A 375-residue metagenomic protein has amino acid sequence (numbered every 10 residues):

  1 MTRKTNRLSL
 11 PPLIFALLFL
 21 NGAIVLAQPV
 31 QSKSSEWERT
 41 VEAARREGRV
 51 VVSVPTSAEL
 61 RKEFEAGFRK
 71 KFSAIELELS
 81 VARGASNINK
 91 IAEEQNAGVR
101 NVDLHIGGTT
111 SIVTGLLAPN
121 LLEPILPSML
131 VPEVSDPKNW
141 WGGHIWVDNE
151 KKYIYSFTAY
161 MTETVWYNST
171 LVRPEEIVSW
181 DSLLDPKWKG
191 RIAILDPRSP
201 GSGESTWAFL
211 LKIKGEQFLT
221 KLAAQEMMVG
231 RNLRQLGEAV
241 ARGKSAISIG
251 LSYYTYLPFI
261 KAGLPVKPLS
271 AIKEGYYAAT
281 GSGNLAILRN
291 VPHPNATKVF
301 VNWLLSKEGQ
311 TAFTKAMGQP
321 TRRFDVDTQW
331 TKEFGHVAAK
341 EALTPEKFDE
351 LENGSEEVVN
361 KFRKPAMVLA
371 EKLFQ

Functional and structural regions predicted by a protein language model:
P11-A23: Bacterial N-terminal signal peptides
V25-S32: Boundary at the C-terminal end of the N-terminal hydrophobic targeting segment
K33, A342-Q375: Conserved C-terminal helix/tail region of periplasmic/extracytoplasmic solute-binding proteins
S34-R45, R49-E76: Short, polar/charged alpha-helical segment
V51-A66, E78-A92, R100-G237, A241-K244 (+1 more regions): Extracytoplasmic ligand-binding site segments that recognize negatively charged/polar headgroups
S111-G115, I247-K267: A ligand-binding cleft/hinge motif common to bilobed small-molecule-binding domains
L219-A223, M228-G230, L264-V291, E333-G335: Periplasmic-binding protein-like
G283-D349: Mature extracytoplasmic/periplasmic domains
